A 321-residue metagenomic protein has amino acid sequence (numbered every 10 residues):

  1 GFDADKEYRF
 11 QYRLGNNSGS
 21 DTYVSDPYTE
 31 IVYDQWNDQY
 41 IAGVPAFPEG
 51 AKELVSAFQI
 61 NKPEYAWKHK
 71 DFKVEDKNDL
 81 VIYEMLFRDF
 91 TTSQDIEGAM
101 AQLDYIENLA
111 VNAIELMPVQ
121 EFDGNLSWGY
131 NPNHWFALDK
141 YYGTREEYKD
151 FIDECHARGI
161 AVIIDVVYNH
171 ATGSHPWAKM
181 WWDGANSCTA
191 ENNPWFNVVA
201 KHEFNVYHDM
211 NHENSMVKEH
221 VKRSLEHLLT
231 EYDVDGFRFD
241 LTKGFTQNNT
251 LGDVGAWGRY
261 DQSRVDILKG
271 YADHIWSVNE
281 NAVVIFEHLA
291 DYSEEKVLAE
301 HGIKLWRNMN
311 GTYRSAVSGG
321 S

Functional and structural regions predicted by a protein language model:
F2-L80: The feature marks proteins involved in alpha-glucan
F10, F237, T242: Phosphate-binding beta-loop-alpha motif at adenosine-nucleotide cofactor sites
N17-G19, G244-T246, D291: Structural signature of outer-membrane beta-barrel domains
I31-Y33, I41, P63-E64, K68-L80 (+3 more regions): Substrate-binding/active-site clefts of carbohydrate-active enzymes
W36-I41, D233, V265-S321: Conserved alpha/beta catalytic core and glycan-binding cleft of carbohydrate-active enzymes
I60, A113, R307: Conserved tryptophan-centered aromatic signature that marks the ligand-binding surface of SH3 and related Trp-rich
